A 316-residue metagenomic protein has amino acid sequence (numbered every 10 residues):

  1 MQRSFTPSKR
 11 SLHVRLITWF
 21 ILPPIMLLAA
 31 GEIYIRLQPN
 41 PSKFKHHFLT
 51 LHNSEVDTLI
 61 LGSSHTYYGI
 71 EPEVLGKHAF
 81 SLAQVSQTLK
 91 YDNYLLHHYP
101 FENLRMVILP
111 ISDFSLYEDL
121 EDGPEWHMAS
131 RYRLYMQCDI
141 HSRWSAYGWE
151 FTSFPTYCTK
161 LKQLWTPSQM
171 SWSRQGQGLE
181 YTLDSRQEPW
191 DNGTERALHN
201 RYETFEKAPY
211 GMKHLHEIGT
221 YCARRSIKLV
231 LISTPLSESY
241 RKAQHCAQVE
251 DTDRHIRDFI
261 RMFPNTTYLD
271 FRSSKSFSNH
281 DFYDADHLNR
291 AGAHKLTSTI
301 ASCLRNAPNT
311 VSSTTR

Functional and structural regions predicted by a protein language model:
M1-V14: N-terminal Lys/Arg-rich, disordered targeting/topogenic segments
Q2, L120-R225, T314-R316: Secreted/periplasmic serine-hydrolase-like ester/acetyl group-modifying domain
R15-Y34: Hydrophobic membrane-insertion alpha-helices, especially the h-region of bacterial N-terminal signal peptides
R36-D57: Alpha-helical transmembrane signal-anchor/signal-peptide segments
L59-G62, F282: Short hydrophobic beta-strand that contains or immediately precedes a catalytic carboxylate
H65-E150: Membrane-embedded segments
M106-E118, S173-R272: Conserved, well-ordered alpha-helix/loop/beta-strand core segments that scaffold catalytic motifs
D284-R316: Histidine-centered active-site loop/cap adjacent to the catalytic His in serine esterases/O-acetyl transfer systems
